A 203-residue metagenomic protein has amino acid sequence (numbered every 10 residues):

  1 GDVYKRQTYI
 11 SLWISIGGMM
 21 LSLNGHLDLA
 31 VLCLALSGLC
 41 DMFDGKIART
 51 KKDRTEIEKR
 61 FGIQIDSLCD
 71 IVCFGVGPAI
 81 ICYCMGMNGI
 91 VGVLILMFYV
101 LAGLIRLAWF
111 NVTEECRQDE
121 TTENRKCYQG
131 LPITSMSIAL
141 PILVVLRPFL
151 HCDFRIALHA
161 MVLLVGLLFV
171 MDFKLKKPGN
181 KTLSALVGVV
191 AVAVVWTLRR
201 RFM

Functional and structural regions predicted by a protein language model:
G1-Y4: Short, small-residue-biased leader/transition segments that mark boundaries at the very start of proteins
R6-Y9, D66-I71, C127-I138: Membrane-interface loop-to-helix entry segments
Y9-Q64, I95-V100, M161: Membrane-embedded alpha-helical segments that form the functional core of polytopic membrane enzymes, especially those
G17-L32, V72, V76-M97, I142-A157 (+1 more regions): Helix-coil boundary and interhelical linker segments in multi-pass alpha-helical membrane proteins
G45-V91: Basic, amphipathic juxtamembrane/active-site segments that coordinate anionic phosphate or diphosphate groups
R49-R54, L104-D119, L167-K177: C-terminal ends of transmembrane helices
G75-C116, E120, T134: Alpha-helical transmembrane segments
Q118-M203: C-terminal membrane-associated helical module and adjoining short loops/tails
